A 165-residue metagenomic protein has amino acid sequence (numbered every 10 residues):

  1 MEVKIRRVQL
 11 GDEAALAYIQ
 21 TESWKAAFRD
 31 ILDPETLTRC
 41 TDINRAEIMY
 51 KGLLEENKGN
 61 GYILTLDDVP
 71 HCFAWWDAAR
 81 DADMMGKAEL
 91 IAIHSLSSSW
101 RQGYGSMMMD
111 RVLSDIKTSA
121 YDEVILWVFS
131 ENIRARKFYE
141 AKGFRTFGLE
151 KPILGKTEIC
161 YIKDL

Functional and structural regions predicted by a protein language model:
E2-K4: Extreme N-terminal starter segment of soluble prokaryotic enzymes
R7-E13, Y18-L32, L37-S98, M109-R111 (+4 more regions): Acetyl-CoA-dependent GNAT
T38, W100-R101, E123-V124: A generic structural signal for short
G61-I63, Q102, S106, F138 (+1 more regions): Accessory recognition modules or surfaces
G86-A88, D122-R136, E140-L165: C-terminal "cap" of GNAT-fold acetyltransferases
A92-D110, S119, F129-K137, A141-K142: Conserved glycine-rich acetyl-CoA-binding loop
